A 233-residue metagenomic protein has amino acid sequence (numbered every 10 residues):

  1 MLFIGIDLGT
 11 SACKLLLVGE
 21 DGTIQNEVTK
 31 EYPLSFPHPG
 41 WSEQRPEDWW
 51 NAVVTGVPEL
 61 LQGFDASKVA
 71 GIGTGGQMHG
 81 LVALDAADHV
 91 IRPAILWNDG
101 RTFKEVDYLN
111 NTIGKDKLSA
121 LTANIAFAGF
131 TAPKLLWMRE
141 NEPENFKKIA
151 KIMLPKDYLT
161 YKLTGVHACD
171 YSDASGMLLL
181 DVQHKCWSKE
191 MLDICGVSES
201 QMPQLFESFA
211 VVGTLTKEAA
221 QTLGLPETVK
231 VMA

Functional and structural regions predicted by a protein language model:
M1-R92, A120, K148, P203-Q204 (+1 more regions): N-terminal glycine/serine-rich phosphate-binding loop of ATP-dependent small-molecule kinases, especially carbohydrate
L2, T10, L118-A233: Gly/Ser/Thr-rich active-site cleft segment
P46-W49, V53, T102, T131 (+2 more regions): Conserved donor sugar-nucleotide recognition element shared by glycan-biosynthetic enzymes
P93, E105, K162: Residues that scaffold the ATP/ADP-binding catalytic core of kinase and kinase-like folds
D99: Carbohydrate-associated surface elements
F103-G114: Hinge/lid segment of periplasmic solute-binding proteins
